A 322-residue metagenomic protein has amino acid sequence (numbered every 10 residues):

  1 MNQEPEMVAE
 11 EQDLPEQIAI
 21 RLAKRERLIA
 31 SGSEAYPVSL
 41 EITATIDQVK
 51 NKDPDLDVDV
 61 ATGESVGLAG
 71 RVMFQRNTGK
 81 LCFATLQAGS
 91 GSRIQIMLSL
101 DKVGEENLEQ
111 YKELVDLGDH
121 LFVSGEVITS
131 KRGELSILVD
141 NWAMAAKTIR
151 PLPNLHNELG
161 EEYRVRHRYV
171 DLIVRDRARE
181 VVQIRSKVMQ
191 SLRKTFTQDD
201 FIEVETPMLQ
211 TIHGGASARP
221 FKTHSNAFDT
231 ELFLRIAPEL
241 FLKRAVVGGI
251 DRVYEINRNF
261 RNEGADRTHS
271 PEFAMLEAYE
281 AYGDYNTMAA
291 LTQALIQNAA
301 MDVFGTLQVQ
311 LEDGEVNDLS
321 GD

Functional and structural regions predicted by a protein language model:
M1-D322: Class II aminoacyl-tRNA synthetase catalytic cores and aaRS-like
